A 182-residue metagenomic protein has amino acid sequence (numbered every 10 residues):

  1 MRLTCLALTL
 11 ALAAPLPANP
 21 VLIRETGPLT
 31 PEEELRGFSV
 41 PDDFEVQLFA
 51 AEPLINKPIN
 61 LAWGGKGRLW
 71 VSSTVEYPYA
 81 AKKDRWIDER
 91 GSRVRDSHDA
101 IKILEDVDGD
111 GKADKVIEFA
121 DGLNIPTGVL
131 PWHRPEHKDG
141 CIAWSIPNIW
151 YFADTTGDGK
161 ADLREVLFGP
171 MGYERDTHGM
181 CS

Functional and structural regions predicted by a protein language model:
R2-P15: Bacterial N-terminal signal peptides
P15-S182: Beta-propeller domains with acidic blade repeats across secreted/periplasmic ectodomains and cytosolic WD/CNH propellers
